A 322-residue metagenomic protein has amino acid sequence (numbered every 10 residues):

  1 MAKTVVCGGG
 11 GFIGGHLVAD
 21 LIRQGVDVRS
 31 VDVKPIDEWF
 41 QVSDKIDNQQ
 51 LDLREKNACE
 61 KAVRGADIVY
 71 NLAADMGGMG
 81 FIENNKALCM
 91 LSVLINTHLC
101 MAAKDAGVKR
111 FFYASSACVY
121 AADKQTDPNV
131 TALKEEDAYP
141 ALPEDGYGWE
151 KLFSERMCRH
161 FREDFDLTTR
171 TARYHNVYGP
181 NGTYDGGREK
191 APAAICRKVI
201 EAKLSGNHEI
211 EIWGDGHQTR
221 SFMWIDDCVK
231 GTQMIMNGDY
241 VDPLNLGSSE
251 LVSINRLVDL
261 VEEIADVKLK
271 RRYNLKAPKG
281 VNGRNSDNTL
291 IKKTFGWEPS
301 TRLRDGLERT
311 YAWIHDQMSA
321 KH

Functional and structural regions predicted by a protein language model:
M1-L72: N-terminal Rossmann/SDR dinucleotide-binding element
C7, V31, V69-D75, F111-A117 (+1 more regions): SDR active-site strand-loop-helix element
H16, D20, A102, M157 (+1 more regions): Rossmann-fold NAD(P)-dependent oxidoreductase module
D20, E201-H322: C-terminal substrate-binding subdomain of Rossmann-fold SDR/epimerase-dehydratase oxidoreductases
L53-S92, A102-D105, A122: NAD(P)H-binding glycine-rich loop region in Rossmannoid oxidoreductase-like domains and their noncatalytic homologs
S92, Y147, K151: Active-site YXXXK catalytic motif of short-chain dehydrogenase/reductase
T97-E144: Conserved Rossmann-fold NAD(P)-dependent oxidoreductase catalytic core, especially the SDR/UDP-sugar
Q125-A132, G146, R156-M236, S249-L251 (+1 more regions): NAD(P)-dependent short-chain dehydrogenase/reductase
